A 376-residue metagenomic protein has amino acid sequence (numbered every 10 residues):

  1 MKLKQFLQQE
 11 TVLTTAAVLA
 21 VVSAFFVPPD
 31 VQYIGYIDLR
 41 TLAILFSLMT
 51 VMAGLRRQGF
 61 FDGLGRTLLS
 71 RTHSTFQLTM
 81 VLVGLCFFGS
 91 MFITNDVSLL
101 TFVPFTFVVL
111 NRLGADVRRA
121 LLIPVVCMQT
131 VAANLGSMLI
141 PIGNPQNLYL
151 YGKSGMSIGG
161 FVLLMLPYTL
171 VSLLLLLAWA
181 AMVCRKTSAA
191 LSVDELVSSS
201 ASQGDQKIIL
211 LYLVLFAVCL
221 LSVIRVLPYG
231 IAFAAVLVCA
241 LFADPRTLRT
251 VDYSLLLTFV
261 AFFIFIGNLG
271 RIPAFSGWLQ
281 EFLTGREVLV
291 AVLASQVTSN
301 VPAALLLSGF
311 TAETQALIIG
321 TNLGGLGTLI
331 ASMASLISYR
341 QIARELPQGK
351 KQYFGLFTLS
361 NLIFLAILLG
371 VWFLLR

Functional and structural regions predicted by a protein language model:
K2, L174-V236: Long, contiguous bundles of hydrophobic transmembrane helices that form the permeation core of multi-pass
K2-Q9, D30-T41, M156-Y168, A201-Q206 (+4 more regions): Interfacial loop-to-helix junctions that mark the boundaries of transmembrane helices in multi-pass membrane
E10-V12, L39, R66-M80, L121-V131 (+3 more regions): Cytoplasmic-side transmembrane-helix entry/capping segments in multi-pass membrane proteins
Y36, Q58, D62-G65, V214-A312: Transmembrane helical segments that form the transport core of multi-pass membrane transport proteins
L39-T41, S70-V83, L113-V125, Q206-L210 (+2 more regions): Membrane-interfacial loop-to-helix junctions in multi-pass transporters
F76-V81, G114-M128, M156-L166, E313-G325 (+1 more regions): Membrane-interface alpha-helices at helix entry/exit sites of multi-pass transporters
F88-M138, L305-I319, P347-G349, N361-L362 (+1 more regions): Hydrophobic transmembrane alpha-helices that form the pore/transport pathway of multi-pass ion and small-solute
I123, G159-Q203, L336-R376: Juxtamembrane and boundary regions of transmembrane helices in multi-pass small-molecule transporters and channels
